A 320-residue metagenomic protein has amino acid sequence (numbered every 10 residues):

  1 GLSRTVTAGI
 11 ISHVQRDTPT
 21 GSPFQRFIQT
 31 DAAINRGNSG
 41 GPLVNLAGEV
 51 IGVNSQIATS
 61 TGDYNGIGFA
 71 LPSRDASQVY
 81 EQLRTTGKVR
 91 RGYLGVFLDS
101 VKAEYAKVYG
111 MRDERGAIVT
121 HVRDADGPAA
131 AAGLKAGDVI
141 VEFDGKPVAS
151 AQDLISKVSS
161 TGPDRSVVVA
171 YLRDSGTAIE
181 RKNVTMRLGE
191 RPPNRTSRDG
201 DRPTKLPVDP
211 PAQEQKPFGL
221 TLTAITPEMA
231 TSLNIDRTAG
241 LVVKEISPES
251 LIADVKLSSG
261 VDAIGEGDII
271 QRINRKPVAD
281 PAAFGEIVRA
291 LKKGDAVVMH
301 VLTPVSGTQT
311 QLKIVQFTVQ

Functional and structural regions predicted by a protein language model:
G1-I10, Q15-G40, L46-G87, R91 (+2 more regions): Active-site loop architecture of trypsin-fold serine endopeptidases
G41-P42, A129: Conserved beta-propeller blade repeats
D75-Q320: C-terminal recognition in membrane/secretory proteostasis and scaffolding
